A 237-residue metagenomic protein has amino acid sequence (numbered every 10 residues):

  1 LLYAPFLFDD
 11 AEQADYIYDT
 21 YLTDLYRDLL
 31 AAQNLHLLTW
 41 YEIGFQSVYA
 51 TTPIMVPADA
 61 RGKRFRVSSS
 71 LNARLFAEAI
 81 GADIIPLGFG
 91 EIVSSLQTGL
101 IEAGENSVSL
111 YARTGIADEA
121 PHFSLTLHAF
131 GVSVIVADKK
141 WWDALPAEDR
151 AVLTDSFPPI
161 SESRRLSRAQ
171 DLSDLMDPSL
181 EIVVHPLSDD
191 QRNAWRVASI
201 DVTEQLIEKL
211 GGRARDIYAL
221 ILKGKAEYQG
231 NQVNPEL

Functional and structural regions predicted by a protein language model:
L1-Q13, L22, L30-L237: N-terminal secretory/targeting leader peptides
L25: Phosphate/pyrophosphate-binding betaalpha-module
